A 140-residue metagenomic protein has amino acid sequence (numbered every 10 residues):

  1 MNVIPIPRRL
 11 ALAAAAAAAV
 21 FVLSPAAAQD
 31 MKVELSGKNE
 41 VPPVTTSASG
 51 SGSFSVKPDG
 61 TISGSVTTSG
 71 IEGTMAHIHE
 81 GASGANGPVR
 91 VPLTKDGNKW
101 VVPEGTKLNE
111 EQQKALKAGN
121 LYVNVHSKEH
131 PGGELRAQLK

Functional and structural regions predicted by a protein language model:
N2-P7, F21-A76, E80-K140: Metal-centered catalytic cores of metalloenzymes
A13-V22: Bacterial N-terminal signal peptides
